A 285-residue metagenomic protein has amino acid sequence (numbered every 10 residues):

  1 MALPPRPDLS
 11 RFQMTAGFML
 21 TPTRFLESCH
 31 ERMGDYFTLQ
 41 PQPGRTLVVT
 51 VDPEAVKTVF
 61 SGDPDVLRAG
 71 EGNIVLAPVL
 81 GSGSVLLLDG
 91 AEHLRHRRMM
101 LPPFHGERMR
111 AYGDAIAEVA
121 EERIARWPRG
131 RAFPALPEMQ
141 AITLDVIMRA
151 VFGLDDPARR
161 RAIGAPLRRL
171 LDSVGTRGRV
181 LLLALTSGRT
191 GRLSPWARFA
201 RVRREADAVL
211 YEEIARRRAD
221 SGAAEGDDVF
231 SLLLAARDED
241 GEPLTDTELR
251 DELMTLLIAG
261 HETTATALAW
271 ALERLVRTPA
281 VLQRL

Functional and structural regions predicted by a protein language model:
M1-P4, R68-L76, E92, R108-T266: Cytochrome P450 heme-thiolate monooxygenase catalytic core
M1-R95, R110, D114-E122, L154-R159 (+1 more regions): N-terminal membrane-proximal hinge/A-helix region immediately C-terminal to the signal-anchor transmembrane segment
M100: Acidic-aromatic/histidine active-site loop/patch
T143, T263-L282: Cytochrome P450 catalytic-core helices
